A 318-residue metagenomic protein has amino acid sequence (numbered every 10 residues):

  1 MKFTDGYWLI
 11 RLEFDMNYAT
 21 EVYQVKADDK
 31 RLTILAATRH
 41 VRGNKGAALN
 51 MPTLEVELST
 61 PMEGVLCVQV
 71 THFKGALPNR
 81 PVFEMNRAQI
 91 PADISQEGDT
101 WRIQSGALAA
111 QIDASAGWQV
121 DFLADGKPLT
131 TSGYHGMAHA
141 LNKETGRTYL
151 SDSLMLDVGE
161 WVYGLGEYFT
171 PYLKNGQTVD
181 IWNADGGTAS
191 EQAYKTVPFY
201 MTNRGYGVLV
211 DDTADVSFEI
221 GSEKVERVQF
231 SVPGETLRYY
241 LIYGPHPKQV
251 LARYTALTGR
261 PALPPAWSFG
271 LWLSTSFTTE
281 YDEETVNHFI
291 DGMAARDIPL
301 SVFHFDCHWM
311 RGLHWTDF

Functional and structural regions predicted by a protein language model:
M1, A48-N50, T71, R80-F83 (+4 more regions): Catalytic and substrate-binding clefts that recognize carbohydrates or anionic sugar/phosphate headgroups
K2-N44, N50-G98: A low-complexity, Ser/Thr/Gly/Pro-enriched, surface-exposed linker/loop concept that marks segments flanking
T60, R296-P299: Structural alpha-beta junctions
T71-F73, R80-F83, P299-F318: Aromatic- and carboxylate-enriched substrate-binding clefts and catalytic-loop regions of carbohydrate-active enzymes
E223, T278, L313-D317: Short amphipathic alpha-helical patches
A266-G270, V302: Structural preference for beta-strand elements that scaffold enzyme active sites
F269-T275, H308-R311: Aromatic-lined carbohydrate-binding surfaces of glycoside hydrolases
